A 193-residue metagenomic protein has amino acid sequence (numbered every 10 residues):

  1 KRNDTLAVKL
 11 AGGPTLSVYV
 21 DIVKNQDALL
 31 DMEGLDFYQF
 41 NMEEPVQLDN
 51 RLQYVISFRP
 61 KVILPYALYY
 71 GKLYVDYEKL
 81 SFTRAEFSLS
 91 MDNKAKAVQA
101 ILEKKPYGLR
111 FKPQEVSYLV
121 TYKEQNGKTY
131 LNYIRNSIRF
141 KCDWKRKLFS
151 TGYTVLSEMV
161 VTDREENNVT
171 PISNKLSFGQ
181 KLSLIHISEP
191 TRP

Functional and structural regions predicted by a protein language model:
K1-L68, K94-A95, D143-K145, S150-L184 (+2 more regions): Structured extracytoplasmic
Q39-P45, L52-P106, R110-E124: Feature captures eukaryotic membrane-trafficking machinery centered on endolysosomal pathways and lysosome-related
Y107-N167: Active-site/pore-lining binding-face segments in mid-to-C-terminal subdomains
